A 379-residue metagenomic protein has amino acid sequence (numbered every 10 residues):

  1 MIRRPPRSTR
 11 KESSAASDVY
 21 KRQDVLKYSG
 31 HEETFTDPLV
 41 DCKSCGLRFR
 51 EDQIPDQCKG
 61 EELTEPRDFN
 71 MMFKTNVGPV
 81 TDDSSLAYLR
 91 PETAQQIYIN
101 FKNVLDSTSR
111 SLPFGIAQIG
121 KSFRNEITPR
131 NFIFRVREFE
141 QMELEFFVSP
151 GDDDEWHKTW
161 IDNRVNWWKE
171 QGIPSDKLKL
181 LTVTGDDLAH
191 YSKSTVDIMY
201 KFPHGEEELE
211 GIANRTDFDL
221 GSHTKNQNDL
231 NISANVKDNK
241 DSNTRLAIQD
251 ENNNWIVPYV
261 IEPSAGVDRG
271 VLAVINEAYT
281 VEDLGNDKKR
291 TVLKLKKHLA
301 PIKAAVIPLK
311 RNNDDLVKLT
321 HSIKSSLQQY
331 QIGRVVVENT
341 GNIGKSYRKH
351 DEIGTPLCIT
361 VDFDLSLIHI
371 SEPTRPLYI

Functional and structural regions predicted by a protein language model:
M1-A16, E372-T374, Y378-I379: Positively charged, low-complexity/disordered segments
S14-L367, S371, R375: NTP/phosphate- and nucleic-acid-binding module
